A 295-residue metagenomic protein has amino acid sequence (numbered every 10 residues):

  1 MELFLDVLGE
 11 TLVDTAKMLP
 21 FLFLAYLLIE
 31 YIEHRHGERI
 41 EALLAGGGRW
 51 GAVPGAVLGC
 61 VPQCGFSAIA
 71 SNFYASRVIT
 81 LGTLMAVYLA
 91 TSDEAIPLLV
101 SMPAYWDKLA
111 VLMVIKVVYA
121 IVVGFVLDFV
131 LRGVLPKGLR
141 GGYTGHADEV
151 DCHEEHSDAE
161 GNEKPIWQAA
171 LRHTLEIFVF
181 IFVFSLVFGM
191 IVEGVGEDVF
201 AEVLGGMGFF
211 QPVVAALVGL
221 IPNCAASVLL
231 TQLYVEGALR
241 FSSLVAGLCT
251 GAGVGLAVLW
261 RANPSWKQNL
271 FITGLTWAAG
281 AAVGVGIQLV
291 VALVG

Functional and structural regions predicted by a protein language model:
M1-Y31, E38, V111-P212, T273-G295: Selected transmembrane alpha-helices and immediately adjacent juxtamembrane segments of polytopic inner-membrane
A25-I29, E41, G51, S67 (+1 more regions): Short amphipathic alpha-helical segments
H36, W260-A279: Interfacial loop-to-transmembrane junctions
A42-L43, K267: Membrane-interface helix-boundary motifs at transmembrane edges
A45-G46, T83-Y88, L270-L275: Cytoplasmic-side transmembrane-helix entry/capping segments in multi-pass membrane proteins
A45-G47, V53-C64: Hydrophobic transmembrane alpha-helices
L58-V114, V192-N263: Membrane-interfacial helix-loop connectors
